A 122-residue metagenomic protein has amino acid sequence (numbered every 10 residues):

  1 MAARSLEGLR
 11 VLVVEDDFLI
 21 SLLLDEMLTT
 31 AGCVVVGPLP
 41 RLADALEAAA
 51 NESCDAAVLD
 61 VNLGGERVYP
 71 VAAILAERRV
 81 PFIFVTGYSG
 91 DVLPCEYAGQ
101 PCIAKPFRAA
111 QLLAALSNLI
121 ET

Functional and structural regions predicted by a protein language model:
M1-R10, R108-T122: Non-catalytic signal-transmission and effector/linker regions of two-component phosphorelay proteins
E15: Conserved acidic carboxylate
F18-G37: Two-component/phosphorelay signaling modules centered on CheY-like receiver
P38-A56: Acidic, metal-coordinating helix/loop segments flanking the phosphotransfer/catalytic sites of two-component signaling
D60: Active-site residues of response regulator receiver
G65-P70: Acidic catalytic/metal-coordinating carboxylates
K105: A Lys-centered signature of the CheY-like receiver
